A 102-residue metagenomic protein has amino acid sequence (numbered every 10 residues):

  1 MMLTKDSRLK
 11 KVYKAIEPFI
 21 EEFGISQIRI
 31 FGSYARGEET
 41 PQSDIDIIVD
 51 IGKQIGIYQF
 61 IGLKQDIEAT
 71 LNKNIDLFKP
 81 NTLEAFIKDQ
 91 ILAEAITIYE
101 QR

Functional and structural regions predicted by a protein language model:
M1-Q27, R36-P41, G52-R102: Catalytic core of pol beta-like nucleotidyltransferases
I30: Conserved histidines in hydrophobic membrane contexts and catalytic metal-binding motifs
S33: N-terminal beta1-alpha1 ligand-phosphate binding loop
S43-I45: Change "...and in nucleic-acid phosphodiester-cleaving endonucleases..." to "...and in nucleic-acid processing enzymes
I48-D50: Short hydrophobic/aromatic beta-strand micro-patches that form the beta-sheet surface supporting nucleotide- or nucleic
